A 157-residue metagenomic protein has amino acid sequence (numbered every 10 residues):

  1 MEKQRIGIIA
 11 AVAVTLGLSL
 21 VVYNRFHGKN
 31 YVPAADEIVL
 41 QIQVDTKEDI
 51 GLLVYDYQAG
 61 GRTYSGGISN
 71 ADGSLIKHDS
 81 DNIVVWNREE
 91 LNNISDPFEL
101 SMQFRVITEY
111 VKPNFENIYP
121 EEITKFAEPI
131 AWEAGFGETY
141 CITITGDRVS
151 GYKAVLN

Functional and structural regions predicted by a protein language model:
M1-R5: Positively charged n-region of N-terminal signal peptides that target proteins for export
G7-Y23: Hydrophobic membrane-insertion alpha-helices, especially the h-region of bacterial N-terminal signal peptides
L20-A34: Sec-dependent signal peptide cleavage junction
I38-D49: Asparagine-centered strand-capping/turn motif at beta-strand->loop junctions
D49-A59: Short, ordered, surface-exposed loop/turn motifs in non-cytosolic proteins
G60-L100, E109: Tryptophan-paired
V106-I118: Short acidic/polar inter-strand loop motif in beta-rich domains
N117-N157: Extracellular beta-sheet/turn segments enriched in Thr/Pro/Gly and aliphatic residues
